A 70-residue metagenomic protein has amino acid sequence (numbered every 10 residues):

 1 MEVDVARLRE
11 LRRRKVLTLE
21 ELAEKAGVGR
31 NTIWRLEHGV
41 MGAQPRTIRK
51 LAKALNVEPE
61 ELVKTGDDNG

Functional and structural regions predicted by a protein language model:
M1-R14: A short, Lys/Arg-rich alpha-helix, primarily the initiator
R13, E24, K53: Alpha-helical residues within the helix-turn-helix
V16-R35: Short alpha-helical DNA-recognition segment
T32, G42, E61: Residues in the helix-turn-helix
V40-A52, N69: Short, basic-rich loop-to-helix N-cap that marks the start of a DNA-contacting helix
N56-G70: Short C-terminal boundary/hinge segments that cap the last helix of small helical domains
